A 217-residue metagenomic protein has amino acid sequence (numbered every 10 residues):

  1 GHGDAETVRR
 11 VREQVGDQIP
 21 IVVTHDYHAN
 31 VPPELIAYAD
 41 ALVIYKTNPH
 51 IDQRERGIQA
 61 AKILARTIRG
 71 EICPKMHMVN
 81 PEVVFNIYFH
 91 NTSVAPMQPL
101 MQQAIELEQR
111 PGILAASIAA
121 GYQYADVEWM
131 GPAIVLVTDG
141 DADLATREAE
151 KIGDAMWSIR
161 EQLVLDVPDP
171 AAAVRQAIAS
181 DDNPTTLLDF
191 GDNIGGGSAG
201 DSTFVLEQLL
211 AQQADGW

Functional and structural regions predicted by a protein language model:
G1-T67, P184, D189-L206, L210 (+1 more regions): Active-site histidine-anchored catalytic micro-motif
Q14, V22, A29-P32, Y38-Y124: Cap/lid and interdomain-hinge subdomains that line or gate substrate/regulatory clefts in soluble alpha/beta enzymes
Y88-W217: Hard-cation-handling environments
